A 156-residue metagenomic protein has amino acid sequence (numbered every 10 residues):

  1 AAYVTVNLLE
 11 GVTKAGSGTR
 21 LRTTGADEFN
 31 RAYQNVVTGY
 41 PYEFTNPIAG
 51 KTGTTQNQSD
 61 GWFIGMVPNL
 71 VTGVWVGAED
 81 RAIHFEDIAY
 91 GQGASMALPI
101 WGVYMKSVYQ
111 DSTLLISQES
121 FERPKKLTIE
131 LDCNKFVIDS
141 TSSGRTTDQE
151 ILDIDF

Functional and structural regions predicted by a protein language model:
A1-I154: A penicillin-recognizing enzyme superfamily signal
